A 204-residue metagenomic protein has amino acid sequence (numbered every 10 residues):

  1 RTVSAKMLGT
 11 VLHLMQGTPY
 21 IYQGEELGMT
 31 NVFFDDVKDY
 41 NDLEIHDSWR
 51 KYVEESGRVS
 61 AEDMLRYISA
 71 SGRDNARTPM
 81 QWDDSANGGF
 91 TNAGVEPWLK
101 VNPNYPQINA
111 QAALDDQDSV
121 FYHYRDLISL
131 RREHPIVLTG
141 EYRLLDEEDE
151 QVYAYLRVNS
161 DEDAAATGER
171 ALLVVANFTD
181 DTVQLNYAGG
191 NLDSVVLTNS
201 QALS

Functional and structural regions predicted by a protein language model:
R1-S204: Active-site and adjacent substrate-binding regions of carbohydrate-active enzymes
